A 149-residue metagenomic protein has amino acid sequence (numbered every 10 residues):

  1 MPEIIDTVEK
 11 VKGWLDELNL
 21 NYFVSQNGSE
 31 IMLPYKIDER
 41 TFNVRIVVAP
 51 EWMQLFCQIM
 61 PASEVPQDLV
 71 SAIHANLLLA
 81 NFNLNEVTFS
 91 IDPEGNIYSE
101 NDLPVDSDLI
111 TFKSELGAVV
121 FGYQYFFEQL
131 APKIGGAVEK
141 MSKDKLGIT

Functional and structural regions predicted by a protein language model:
M1-N43: Charge-rich, low-complexity N-terminal segments
S25-N27, A49, D92-P93: Structural motif
S29-I31, M53, N96-I97: Hydrophobic residues embedded in beta-strands of well-ordered beta-sheets
Y35-S63: Long, continuous compositionally biased terminal/linker segments
F56-Y98: Short, internal acidic amphipathic alpha-helical interface segments that mediate docking to partner proteins
P61-S63, L103-T111: A generic structural motif
A72-F82, L109-G136: Ampiphathic alpha-helical segments that act as solvent-exposed interaction surfaces
A131-T149: Short, highly charged C-terminal tails/helix-capping segments
